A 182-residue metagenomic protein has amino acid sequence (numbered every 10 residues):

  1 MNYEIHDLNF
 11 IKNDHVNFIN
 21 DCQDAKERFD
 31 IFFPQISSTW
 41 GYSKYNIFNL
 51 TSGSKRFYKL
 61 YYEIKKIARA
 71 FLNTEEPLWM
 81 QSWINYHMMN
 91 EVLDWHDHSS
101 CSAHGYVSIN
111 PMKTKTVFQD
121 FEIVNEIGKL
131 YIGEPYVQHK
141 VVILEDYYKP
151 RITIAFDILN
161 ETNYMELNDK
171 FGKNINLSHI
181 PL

Functional and structural regions predicted by a protein language model:
M1-E75, H179-L182: Non-heme Fe(II)/2-oxoglutarate
T74-Y86: A short glycine-rich, His/Asp/Glu-containing loop-to-beta-strand
Y86-M88, D97-T114, D157: Short, conserved beta-strand element in jelly-roll/cupin
L93-H96, V117, Q138-Y147: Short beta-strand His + acidic residue motifs that chelate non-heme Fe in jelly-roll/DSBH and cupin folds
A103-V107, Y147-Y164: A short hydrophobic beta-strand segment most commonly corresponding to one strand of the jelly-roll/cupin
I109-E126, V142: A short beta-strand-loop-beta hairpin characteristic of the jelly-roll/cupin
L130-I132: Hydrophobic beta-strand signal
